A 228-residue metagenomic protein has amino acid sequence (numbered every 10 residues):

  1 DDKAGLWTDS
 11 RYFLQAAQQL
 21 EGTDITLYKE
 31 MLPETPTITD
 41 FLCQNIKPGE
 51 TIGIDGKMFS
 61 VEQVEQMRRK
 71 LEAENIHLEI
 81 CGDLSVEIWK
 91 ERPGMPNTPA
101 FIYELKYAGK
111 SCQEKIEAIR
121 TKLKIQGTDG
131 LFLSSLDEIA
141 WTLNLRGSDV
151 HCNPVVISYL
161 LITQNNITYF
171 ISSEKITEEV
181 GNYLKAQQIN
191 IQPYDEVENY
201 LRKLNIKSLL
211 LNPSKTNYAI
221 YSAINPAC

Functional and structural regions predicted by a protein language model:
D1-C228: A composition/biophysics-driven feature that prefers long, compositionally simple stretches
